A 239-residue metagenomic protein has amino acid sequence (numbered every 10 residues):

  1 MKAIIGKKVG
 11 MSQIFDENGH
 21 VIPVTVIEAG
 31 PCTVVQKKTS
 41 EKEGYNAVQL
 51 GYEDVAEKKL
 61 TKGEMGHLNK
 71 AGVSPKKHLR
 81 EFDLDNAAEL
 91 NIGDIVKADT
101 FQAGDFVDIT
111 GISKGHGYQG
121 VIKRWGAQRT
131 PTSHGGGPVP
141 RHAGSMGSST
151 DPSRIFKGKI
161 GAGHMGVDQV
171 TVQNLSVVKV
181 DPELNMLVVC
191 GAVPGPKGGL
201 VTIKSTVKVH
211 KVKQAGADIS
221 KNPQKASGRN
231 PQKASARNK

Functional and structural regions predicted by a protein language model:
M1-K239: Extended basic (Lys/Arg/His-rich) segments that typically form rRNA-contacting surfaces in ribosomal proteins
